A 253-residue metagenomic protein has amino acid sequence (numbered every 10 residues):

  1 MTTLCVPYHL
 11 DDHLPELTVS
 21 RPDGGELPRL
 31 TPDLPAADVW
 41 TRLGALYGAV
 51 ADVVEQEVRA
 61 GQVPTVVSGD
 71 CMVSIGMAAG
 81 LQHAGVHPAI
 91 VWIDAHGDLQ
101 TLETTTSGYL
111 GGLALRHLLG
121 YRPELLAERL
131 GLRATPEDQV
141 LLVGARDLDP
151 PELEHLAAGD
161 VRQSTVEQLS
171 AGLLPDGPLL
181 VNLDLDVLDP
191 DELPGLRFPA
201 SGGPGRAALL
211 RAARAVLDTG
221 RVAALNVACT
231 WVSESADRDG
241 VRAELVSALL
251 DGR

Functional and structural regions predicted by a protein language model:
M1-T65, G76-M77, H83, L153-R253: Catalytic cores of soluble, metal-dependent hydrolases
V6, I93-A95, G120, A145 (+1 more regions): Cofactor-binding loop segments of dinucleotide-utilizing enzymes, especially the Rossmann-like FAD- and NAD(P)+-binding
V63-E128, G220: Active-site histidine-anchored catalytic micro-motif
G69, I93-A95, V143, V181-L185: Active-site flanking residues adjacent to catalytic metal/cofactor-binding acidic residues
M72, H96-D98, R146, D186-L188 (+1 more regions): Catalytic metal-binding/acid-base residues of hydrolase active sites
H87, P136-E137: Phosphate-coordination loops involved in phosphoryl transfer and adenosine-cofactor binding
T101-T104, L126-L130, P150-L156, E192-P194: A short secondary-structure junction signal
Y109-T135, L141-P150, G159-S170: Active-site glycine-rich loop that binds ribose-phosphate moieties when present
